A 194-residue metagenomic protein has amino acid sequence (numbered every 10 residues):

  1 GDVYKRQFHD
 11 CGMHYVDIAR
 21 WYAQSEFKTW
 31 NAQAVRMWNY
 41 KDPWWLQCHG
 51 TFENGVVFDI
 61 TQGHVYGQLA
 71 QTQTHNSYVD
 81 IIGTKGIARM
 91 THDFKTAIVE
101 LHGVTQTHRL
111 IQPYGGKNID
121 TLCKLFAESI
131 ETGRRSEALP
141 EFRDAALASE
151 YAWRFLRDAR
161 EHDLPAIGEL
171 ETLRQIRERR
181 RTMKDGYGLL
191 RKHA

Functional and structural regions predicted by a protein language model:
G1-Y4: Short, small-residue-biased leader/transition segments that mark boundaries at the very start of proteins
D10, H14-I98, P113, D120-R135 (+2 more regions): Contiguous beta-strand/loop segments that form the cofactor/metal-binding neighborhood of enzyme cores
D10, K117, P140-R143: Residue-level signal for the nucleotide or nucleotide-sugar donor/cofactor binding architecture
H102-G103: Rossmann-like adenosine-cofactor binding region
Q106-I111, S129-L147, I167: Glycine- and charged-residue-rich phosphate/anionic-cofactor binding loop of Rossmann-like
Y151-H162: Short arginine-rich
